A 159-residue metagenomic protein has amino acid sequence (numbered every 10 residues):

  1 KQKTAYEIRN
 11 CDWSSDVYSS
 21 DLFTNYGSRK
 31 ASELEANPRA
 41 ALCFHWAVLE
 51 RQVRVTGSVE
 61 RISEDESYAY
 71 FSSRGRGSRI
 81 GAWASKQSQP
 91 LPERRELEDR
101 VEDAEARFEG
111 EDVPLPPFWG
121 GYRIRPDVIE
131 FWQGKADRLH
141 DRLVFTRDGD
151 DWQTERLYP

Functional and structural regions predicted by a protein language model:
K1-Y18: Single conserved hydrophobic/aromatic residue that forms the stacking wall/gate of nucleotide- or nucleobase-binding
S15-D16, S20-P159: Binding-site signature for planar aromatic cofactors or substrates
